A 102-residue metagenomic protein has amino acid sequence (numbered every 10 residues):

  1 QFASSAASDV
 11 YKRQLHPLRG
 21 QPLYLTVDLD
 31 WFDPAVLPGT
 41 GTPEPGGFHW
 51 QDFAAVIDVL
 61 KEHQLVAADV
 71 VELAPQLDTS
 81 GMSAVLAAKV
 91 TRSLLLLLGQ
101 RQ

Functional and structural regions predicted by a protein language model:
Q1-A7, Y11: Single conserved hydrophobic/aromatic residue that forms the stacking wall/gate of nucleotide- or nucleobase-binding
K12-R19: Short amphipathic alpha-helix with an adjacent loop that forms part of the alpha/beta core around
L23-V27: Residue-level marker for buried hydrophobic side chains located in beta-strands that build the well-ordered beta-sheet
L29, L73: Active-site metal-binding loops of divalent metal-dependent hydrolases
D30-A35: Short acidic, Gly/Ser-rich segments with clustered Asp/Glu that frequently serve as metal-coordination loops in enzyme
P43-D58: Gly/Ser/Thr-rich active-site loops/lids in small-molecule metabolic enzymes that frequently grip phosphoryl groups
L77-Q100: Short, electropositive alpha-helical surface patch
